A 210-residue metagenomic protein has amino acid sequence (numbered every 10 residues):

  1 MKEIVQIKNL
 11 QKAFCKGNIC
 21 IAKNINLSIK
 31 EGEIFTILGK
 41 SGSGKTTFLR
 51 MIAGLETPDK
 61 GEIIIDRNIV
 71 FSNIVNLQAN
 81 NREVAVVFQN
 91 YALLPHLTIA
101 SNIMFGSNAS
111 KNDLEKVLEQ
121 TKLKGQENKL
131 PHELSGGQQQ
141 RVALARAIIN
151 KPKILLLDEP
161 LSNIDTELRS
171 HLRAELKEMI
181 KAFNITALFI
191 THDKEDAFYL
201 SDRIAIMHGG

Functional and structural regions predicted by a protein language model:
A53: Helix-to-loop junction immediately C-terminal to a conserved catalytic motif
G61-S72, S110: Conserved ABC transporter NBD signature motif
I69-V86: ABC ATPase NBD coupling module
F71, S110-Q126, K177-N184: Conserved ABC ATPase "signature" region
L130-L134, Q138-Q140: Conserved ABC ATPase signature
I149-K153: A short, proline-enriched helix->beta-strand linker immediately N-terminal to the Walker B motif in ABC-type P-loop
